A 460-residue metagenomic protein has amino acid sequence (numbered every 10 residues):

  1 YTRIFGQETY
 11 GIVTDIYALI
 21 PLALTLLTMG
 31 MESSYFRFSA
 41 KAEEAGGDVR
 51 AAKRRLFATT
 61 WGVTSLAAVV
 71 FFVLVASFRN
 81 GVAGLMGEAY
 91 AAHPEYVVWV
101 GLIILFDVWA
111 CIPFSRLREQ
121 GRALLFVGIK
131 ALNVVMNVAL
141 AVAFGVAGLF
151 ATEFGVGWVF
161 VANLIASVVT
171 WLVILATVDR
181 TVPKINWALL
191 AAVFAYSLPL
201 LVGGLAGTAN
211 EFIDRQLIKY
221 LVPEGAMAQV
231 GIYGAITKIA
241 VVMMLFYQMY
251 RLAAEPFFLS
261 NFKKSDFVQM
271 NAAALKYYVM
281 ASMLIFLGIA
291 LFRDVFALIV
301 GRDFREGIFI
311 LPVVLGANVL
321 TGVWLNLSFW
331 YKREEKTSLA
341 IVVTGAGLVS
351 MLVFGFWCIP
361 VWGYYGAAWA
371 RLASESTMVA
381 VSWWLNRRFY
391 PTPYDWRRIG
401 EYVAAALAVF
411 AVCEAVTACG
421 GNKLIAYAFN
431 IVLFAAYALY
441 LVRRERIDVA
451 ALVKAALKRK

Functional and structural regions predicted by a protein language model:
Y1-Y10, A83-M86, L205-V242, S260 (+1 more regions): Helix-terminus/linker motif at the lipid-water interface of multi-pass membrane proteins
Y10-T28, P199, R215-Q216, Q229-Y247 (+2 more regions): Alpha-helical transmembrane segments of polytopic membrane transporters and translocases
T28-A45, I236-V279, S328-R333: Helix-loop junctions and terminal segments of transmembrane helices in multi-pass membrane transport/translocation
R79-V100, M227, I289-V319, L325 (+1 more regions): Interfacial segments at transmembrane-helix termini and the short loops linking adjacent helices
V98, V127-D179, G203, T237 (+3 more regions): Hydrophobic alpha-helical transmembrane segments
F106-I129, V178, K263, L315-A346: Membrane-interface junctions at transmembrane-helix termini in multi-pass inner-membrane proteins
T152, V156-V159, L172-E211, A253 (+3 more regions): Interhelical loop/hinge segments that connect adjacent transmembrane helices in multipass membrane
E414-K460: Membrane-proximal transmembrane or re-entrant/amphipathic helices at the cytosolic face
